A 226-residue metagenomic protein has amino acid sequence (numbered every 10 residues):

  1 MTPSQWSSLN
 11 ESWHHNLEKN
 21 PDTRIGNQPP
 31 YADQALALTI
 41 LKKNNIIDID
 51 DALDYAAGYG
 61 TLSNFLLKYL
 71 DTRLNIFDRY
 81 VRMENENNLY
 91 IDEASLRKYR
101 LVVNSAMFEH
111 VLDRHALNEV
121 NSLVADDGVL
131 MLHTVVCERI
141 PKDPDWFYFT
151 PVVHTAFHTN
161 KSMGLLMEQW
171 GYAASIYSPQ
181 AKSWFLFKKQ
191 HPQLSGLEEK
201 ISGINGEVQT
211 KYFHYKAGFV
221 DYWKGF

Functional and structural regions predicted by a protein language model:
M1-L101, R114-N118, E198-F226: Conserved N-terminal segment of class I S-adenosyl-L-methionine
T61-N64, E138-K142, S183-L186, Q193-L194: Short catalytic/ligand-binding loop motif for oxyanion handling, primarily in non-cytosolic enzymes, centered on
N87-L89, P141-W146, K189-Q190: Short aromatic-enriched loop/helix-cap "lid" or pocket-rim segments at secondary-structure transitions that line
V103-S105, M131: Structural motif
M107-H110: Hydrophobic adenine-recognition pocket in adenosine-nucleotide-binding enzymes
A116-V129, V136: A short glycine-rich, Lys/Arg-flanked "PGG" loop and its adjoining helix->strand segment in the class I
H133-A156, K161-S162, E168: Short, glycine-/aromatic-enriched active-site segment of Class I SAM-dependent methyltransferases
N160-F226: Rossmann-like AdoMet/SAM-dependent catalytic core
